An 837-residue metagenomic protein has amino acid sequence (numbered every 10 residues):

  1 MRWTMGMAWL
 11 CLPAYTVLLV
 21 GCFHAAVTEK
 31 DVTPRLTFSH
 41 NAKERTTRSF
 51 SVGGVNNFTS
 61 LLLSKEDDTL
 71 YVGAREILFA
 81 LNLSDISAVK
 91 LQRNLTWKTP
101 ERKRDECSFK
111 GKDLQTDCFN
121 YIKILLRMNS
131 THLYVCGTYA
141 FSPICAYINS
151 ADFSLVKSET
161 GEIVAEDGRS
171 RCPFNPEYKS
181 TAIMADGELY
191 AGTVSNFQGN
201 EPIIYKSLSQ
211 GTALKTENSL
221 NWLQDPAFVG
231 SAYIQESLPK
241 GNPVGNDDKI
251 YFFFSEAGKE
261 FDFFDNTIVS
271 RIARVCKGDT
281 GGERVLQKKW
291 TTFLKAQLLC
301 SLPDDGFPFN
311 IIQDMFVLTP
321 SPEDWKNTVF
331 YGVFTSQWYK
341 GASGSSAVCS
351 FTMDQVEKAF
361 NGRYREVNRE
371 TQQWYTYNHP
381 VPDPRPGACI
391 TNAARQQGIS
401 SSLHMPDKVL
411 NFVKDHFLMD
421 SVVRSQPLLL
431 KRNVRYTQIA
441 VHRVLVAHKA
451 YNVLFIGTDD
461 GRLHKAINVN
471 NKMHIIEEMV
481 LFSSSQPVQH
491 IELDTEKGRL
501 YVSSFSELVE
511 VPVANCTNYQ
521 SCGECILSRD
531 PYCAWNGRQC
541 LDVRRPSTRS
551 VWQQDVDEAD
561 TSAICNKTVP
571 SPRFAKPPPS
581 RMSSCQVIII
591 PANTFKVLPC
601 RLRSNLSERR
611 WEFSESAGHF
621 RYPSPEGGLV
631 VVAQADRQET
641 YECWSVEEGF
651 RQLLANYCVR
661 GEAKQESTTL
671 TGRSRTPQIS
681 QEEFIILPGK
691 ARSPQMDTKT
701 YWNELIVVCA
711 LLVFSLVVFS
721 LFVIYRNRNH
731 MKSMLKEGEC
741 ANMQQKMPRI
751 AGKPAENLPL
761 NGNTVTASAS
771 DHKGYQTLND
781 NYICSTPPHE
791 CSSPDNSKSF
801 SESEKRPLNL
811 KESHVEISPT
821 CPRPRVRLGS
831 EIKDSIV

Functional and structural regions predicted by a protein language model:
R2, G6-K497, V502-E510, T517 (+7 more regions): Disulfide-stabilized extracellular ectodomains of secreted/luminal proteins, especially beta-rich
A8, S614-E615, S835: Long, solvent-exposed non-transmembrane regions
L70, P322-D324, W338-A342, A447-H448 (+6 more regions): Surface-exposed loops and adjacent edge beta-strands of modular extracellular domains
P427-Q438, P570-F595, P599: Surface beta-strand/loop "capping" patches
H474-S485, L493-T495, S506-E510, D542-C585 (+2 more regions): Extracellular juxtamembrane "stalk/ectodomain stem" immediately N-terminal to a transmembrane helix in metazoan
S485-V513, C522, P531-C540, S614-S616 (+6 more regions): C-terminal structured "cap/appendage" subdomains that terminate the fold
Q681-Y701, N727-V837: Cytosolic C-terminal tails of single-pass type I membrane
E704-H730: Single-pass type I membrane-protein transmembrane alpha-helix
